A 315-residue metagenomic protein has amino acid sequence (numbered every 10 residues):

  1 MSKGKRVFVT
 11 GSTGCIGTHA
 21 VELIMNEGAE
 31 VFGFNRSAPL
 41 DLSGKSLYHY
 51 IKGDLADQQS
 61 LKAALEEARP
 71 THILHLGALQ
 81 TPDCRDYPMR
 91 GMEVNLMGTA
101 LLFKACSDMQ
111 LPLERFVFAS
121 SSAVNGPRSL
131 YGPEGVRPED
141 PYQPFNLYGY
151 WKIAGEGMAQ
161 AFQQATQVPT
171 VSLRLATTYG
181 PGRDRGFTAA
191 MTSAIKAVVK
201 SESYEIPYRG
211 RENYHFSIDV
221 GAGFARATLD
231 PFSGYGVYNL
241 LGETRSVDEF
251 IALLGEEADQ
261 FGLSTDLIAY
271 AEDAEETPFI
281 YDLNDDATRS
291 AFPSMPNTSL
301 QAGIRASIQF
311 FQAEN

Functional and structural regions predicted by a protein language model:
V7-E27: N-terminal Rossmann NAD(P)H-binding glycine-rich loop of SDR-like oxidoreductase domains
L55-V94: NAD(P)H-binding glycine-rich loop region in Rossmannoid oxidoreductase-like domains and their noncatalytic homologs
C84-R85, P141, T170-P181, S193-H215 (+1 more regions): A conserved pocket-lining segment of Rossmann-fold NAD(P)-dependent short-chain dehydrogenase/reductase
A100-L147: Conserved Rossmann-fold NAD(P)-dependent oxidoreductase catalytic core, especially the SDR/UDP-sugar
R115, S120-S121, E156-P181: Conserved beta-loop-beta element that borders a ligand/cofactor-binding pocket
N125, N146-L147, V171-A189: Flexible, glycine-rich beta-alpha linker
I153, T166, Y179-T192, S217-I218 (+1 more regions): Glycine/proline-rich active-site loop of Rossmann-fold NAD(P)-dependent oxidoreductases
E202, I206-G210, Y214-N315: C-terminal substrate-binding subdomain of Rossmann-fold SDR/epimerase-dehydratase oxidoreductases
